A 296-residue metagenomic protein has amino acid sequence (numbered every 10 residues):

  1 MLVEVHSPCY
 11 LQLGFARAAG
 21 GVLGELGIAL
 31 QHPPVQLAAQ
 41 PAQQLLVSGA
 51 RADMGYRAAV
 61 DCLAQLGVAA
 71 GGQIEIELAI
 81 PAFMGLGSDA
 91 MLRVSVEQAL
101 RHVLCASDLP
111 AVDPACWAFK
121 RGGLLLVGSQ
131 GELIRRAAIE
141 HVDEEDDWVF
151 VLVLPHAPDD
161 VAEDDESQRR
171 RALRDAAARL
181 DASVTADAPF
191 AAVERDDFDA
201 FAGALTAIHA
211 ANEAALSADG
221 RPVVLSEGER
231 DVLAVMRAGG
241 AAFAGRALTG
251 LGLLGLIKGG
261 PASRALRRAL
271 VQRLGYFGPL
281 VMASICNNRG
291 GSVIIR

Functional and structural regions predicted by a protein language model:
M1-M84, R101-L104, I285-R296: ATP-binding N-lobe of GHMP and related small-molecule kinases
M1-V5, M91-V103, L254-K258: Extended, folded domain segments that form the structural surfaces/walls around functional sites
L2-H6, G20-A29, A106-G239, L256-R296: ATP-dependent small-molecule kinase catalytic core of the GHMP/sugar-kinase superfamily and closely related
L13, L37, V153, F201 (+1 more regions): Residue-level signal for inorganic ion chemistry
L30-Q31, R237, G245-T249: A structural signal for short secondary-structure junctions
Q36-A39, V142, A241-A247: Short, flexible, solvent-exposed loop/turn segments with mixed acidic/basic and small polar residues
R57-A70, A99, A214-D231: A short, flexible low-complexity segment enriched in Lys/Arg and Gly/Pro that occurs in N-terminal basic tails
L78-H102, A111-F119, A244-G250: Glycine/serine-rich anion-binding loops at beta->alpha junctions that coordinate negatively charged ligand groups
